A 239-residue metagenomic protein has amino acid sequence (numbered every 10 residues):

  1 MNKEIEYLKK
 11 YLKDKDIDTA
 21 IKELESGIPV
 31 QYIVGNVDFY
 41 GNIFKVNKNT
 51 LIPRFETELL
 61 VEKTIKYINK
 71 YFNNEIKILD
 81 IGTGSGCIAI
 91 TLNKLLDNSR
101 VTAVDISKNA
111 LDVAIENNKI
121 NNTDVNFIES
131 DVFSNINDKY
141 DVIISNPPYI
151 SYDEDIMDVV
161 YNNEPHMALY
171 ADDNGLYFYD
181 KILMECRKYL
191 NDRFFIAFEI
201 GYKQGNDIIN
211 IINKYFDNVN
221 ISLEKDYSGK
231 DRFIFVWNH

Functional and structural regions predicted by a protein language model:
M1-H239: Auxiliary N-terminal substrate/complex-recognition segments of SAM-dependent methyltransferases
